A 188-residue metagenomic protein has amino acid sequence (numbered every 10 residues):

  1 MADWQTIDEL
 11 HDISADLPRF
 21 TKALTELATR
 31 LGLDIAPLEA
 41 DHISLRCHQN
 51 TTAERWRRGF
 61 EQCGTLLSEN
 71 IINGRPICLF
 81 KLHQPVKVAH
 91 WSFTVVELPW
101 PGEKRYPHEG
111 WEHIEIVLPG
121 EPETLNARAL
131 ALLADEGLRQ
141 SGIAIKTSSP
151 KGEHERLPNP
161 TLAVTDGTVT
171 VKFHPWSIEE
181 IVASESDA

Functional and structural regions predicted by a protein language model:
A2-D41, L45-A188: Glyoxalase I/VOC metalloenzyme domain signal
